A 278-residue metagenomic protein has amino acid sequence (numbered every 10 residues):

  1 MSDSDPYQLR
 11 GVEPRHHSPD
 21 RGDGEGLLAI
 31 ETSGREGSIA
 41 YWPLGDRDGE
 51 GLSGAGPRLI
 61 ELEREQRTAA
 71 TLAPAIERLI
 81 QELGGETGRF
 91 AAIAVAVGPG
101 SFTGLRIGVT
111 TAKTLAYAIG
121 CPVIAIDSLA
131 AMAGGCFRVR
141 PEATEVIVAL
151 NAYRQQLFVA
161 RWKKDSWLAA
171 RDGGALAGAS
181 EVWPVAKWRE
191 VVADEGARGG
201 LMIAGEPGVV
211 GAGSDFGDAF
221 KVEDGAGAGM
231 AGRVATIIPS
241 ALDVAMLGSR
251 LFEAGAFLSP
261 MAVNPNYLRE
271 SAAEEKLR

Functional and structural regions predicted by a protein language model:
M1-E36, G248, A254: N-terminal, positively charged, Ser/Thr/Ala/Gly-biased leader segments that form transit/presequence-like amphipathic
D3-E13, D23-E25, P43-A55, L59-E61 (+5 more regions): Surface "functional belts" at beta-alpha junctions
L27-A29, F90-A96, G104, E145-A149: Short glycine-aspartate micro-motif
E61-Q81: N-terminal phosphate-binding loop and adjacent alpha-helix
I76-A91, R189-L201: Phosphate/pyrophosphate-binding loops at sites that engage ATP/ADP/AMP, CoA/4′-phosphopantetheine, polyphosphate
A94-S128: DPxDG-like acidic metal-binding loop motif
T236-P265: Glycine-rich phosphate-binding/hydrolytic loop that grips phosphoryl groups
